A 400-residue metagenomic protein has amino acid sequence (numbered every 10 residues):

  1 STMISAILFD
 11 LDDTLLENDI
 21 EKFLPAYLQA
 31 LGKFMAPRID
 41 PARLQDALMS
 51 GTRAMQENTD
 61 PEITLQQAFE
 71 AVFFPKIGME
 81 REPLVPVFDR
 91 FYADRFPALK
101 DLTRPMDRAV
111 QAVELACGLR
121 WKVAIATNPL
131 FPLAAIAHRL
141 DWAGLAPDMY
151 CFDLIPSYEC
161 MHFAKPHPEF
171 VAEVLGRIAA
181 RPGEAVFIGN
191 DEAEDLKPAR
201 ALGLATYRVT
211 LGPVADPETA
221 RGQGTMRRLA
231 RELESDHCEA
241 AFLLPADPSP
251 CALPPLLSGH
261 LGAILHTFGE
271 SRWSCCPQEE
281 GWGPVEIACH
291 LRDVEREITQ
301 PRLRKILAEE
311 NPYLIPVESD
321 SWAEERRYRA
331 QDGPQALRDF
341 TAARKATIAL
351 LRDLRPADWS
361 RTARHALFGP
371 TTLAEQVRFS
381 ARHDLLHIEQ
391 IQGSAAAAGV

Functional and structural regions predicted by a protein language model:
S1-I7, V110, E114-L115, A126-F131 (+1 more regions): Asp-based, Mg2+/Mn2+-dependent phosphohydrolase catalytic module
T2-F9, T14-M49: Active-site neighborhood of HAD-like aspartate-dependent phosphohydrolases
D46-A93: A metal-dependent, Asp-based hydrolase signature
E62-Q67, R81-P86, A93-I125: Short, acidic loop-to-helix structural element flanking the phosphoryl-transfer center in phosphate-processing enzymes
E234-P250, E297-F340, A397-V400: Short, helix-capping/interhelical loops that line the mouth of catalytic, cofactor-, or ligand-binding pockets
L243-R272, V294-E297, K305, F379-R382 (+1 more regions): Alpha-helical bundle segments that constitute or directly flank the non-heme di-iron/ferroxidase center
L256-H266, R302, D320-S360, S380: Acidic/histidine-rich alpha-helical segments that form the ligand environment of transition-metal centers
S274-S319, K345-I348, R352, P356 (+1 more regions): Short, contiguous alpha-helical
